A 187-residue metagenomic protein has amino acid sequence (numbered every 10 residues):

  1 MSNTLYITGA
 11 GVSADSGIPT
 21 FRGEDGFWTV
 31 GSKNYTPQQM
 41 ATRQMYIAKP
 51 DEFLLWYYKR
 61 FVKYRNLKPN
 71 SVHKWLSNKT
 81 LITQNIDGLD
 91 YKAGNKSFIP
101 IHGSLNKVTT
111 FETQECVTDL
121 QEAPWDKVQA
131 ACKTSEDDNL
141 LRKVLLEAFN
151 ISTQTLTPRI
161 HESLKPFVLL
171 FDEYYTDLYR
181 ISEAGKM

Functional and structural regions predicted by a protein language model:
M1-M187: Conserved catalytic core of sirtuin-type NAD+-dependent deacylases
